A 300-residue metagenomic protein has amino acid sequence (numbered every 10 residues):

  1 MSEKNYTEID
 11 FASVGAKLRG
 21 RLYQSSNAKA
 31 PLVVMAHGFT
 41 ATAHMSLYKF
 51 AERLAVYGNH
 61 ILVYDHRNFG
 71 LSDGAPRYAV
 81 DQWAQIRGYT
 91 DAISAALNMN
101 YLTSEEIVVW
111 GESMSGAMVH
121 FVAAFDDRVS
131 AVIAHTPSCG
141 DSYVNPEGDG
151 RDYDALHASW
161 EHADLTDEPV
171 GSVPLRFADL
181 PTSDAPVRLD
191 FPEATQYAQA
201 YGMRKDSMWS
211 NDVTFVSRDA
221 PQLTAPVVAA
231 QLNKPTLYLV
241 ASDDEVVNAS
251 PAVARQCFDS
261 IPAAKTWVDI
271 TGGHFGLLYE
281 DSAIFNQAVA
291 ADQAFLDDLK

Functional and structural regions predicted by a protein language model:
M1-A28: N-terminal cap/lid segment of alpha/beta-hydrolase-fold proteins
T40-E52, H66, S250: The serine-hydrolase catalytic nucleophile loop
A43, F69-S104, L278, S282-A288: Catalytic nucleophile-loop/oxyanion-hole region of alpha/beta-hydrolase and closely related hydrolase-like folds
R53-D73: Conserved alpha/beta-hydrolase
H120-A200: Alpha/beta-hydrolase-fold enzymes
L232-N233, Y238-V240: Short beta-strand/loop motif that positions the catalytic acidic residue of the alpha/beta-hydrolase fold
E245-V253: Conserved alpha/beta-hydrolase "acid-adjacent" motif
I270-K300: Catalytic active-site module of serine/aspartate enzymes centered on a nucleophile-bearing elbow/loop
